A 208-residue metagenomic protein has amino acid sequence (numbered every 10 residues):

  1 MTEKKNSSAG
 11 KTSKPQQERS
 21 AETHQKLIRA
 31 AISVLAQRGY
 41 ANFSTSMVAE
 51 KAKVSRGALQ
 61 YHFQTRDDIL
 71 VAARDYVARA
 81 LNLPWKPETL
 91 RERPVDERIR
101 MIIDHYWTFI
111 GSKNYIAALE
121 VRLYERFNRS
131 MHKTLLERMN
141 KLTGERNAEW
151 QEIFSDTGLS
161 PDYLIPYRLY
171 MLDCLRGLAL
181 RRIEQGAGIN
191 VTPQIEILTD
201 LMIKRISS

Functional and structural regions predicted by a protein language model:
M1-E22, E184, S208: N-terminal intrinsically disordered/low-complexity leader segments
Q16, T23-A30, N114: N-terminal positioning helix adjacent to the helix-turn-helix/winged-helix DNA-binding module
K26, A30, V34-D68, A72: Helix-turn-helix
F63, T108, V121-F127: Short helix-capping/turn signature of helix-turn-helix
A72, W85-Y115, Y167-M171: Hydrophobic alpha-helical connector segments
D75-L81: Short, basic, alpha-helical segments at the C-terminal edge of helix-turn-helix-like DNA-binding modules
L81-L83, P87, G111-L119, R129-S155 (+2 more regions): Amphipathic alpha-helical packing segments from all-alpha helical-bundle domains
P161-E184, T192-L201: Hydrophobic alpha-helical segments that form the core of small-molecule binding pockets and/or dimer interfaces
